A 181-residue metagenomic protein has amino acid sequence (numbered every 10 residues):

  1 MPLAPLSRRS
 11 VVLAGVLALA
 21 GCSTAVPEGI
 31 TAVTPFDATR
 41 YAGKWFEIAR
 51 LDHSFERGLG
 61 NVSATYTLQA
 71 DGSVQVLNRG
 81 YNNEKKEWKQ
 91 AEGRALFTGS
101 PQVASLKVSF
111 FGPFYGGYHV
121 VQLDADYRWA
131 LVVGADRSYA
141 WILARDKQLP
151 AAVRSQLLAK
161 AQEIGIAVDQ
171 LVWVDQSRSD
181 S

Functional and structural regions predicted by a protein language model:
P2-P5, C22-S181: A beta-rich soluble binding module of mature secreted/lumenal proteins
S7-V12: N-terminal export leaders
